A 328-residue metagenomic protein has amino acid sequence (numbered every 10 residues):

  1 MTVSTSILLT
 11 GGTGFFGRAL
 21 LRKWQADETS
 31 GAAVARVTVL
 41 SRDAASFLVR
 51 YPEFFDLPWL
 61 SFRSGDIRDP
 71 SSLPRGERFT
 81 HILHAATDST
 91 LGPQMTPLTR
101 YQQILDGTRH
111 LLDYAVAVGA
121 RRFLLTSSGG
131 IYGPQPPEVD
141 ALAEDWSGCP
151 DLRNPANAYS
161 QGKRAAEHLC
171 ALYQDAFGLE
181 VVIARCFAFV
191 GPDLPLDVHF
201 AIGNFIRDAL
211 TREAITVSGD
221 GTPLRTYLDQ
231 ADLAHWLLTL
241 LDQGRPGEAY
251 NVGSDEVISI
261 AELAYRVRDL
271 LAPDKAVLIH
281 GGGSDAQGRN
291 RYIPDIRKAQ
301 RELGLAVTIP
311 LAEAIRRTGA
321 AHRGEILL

Functional and structural regions predicted by a protein language model:
S6-D27: N-terminal Rossmann NAD(P)H-binding glycine-rich loop of SDR-like oxidoreductase domains
D56, L60, S64-Q103: NAD(P)H-binding glycine-rich loop region in Rossmannoid oxidoreductase-like domains and their noncatalytic homologs
D88-G92, G129-P136, F187-D193: Active-site segment of SDR-like NAD(P)-dependent oxidoreductases
R109-A156: Conserved Rossmann-fold NAD(P)-dependent oxidoreductase catalytic core, especially the SDR/UDP-sugar
S128, E167-P192, G203: Conserved beta-loop-beta element that borders a ligand/cofactor-binding pocket
G162: Active-site helix of classical SDR
A209, E213-L328: C-terminal substrate-binding subdomain of Rossmann-fold SDR/epimerase-dehydratase oxidoreductases
